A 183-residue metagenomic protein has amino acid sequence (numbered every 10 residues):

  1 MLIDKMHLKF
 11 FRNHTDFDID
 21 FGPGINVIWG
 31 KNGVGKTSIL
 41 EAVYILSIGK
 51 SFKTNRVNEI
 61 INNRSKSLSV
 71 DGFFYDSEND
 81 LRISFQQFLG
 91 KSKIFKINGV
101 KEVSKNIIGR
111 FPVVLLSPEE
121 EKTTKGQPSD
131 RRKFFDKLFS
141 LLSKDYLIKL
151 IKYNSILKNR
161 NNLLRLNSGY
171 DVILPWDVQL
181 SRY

Functional and structural regions predicted by a protein language model:
M1-I45: Pre-Walker A-like glycine/lysine-rich segment at the N-terminus of P-loop NTPase domains
N13-D16, D20-F21, V34, Y44 (+5 more regions): Phosphate-binding site recognition
P23, S117, L138-F139: Short, histidine-centered active-site or binding-site loop motifs used for metal coordination, general acid-base
P23, V34, S38, N55 (+4 more regions): Generic alpha-helix structural propensity
G24, A42, R110-P112, F134: ABC transporter nucleotide-binding domains
S47-D130, L142, Y146: Nucleotide-state sensing region of NTPase/ATPase domains
K122-Y183: An accessory alpha-helical subdomain
